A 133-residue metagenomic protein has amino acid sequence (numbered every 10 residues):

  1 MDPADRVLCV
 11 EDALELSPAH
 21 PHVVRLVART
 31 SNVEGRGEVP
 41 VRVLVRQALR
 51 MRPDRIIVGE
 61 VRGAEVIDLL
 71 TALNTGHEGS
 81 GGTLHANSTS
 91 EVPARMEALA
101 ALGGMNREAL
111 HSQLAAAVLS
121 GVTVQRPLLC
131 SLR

Functional and structural regions predicted by a protein language model:
M1-A13: P-loop NTPase nucleotide-binding module
A4-V7, R36, S80: DE-rich acidic low-complexity regions and acidic surface loops
E11-V24, A48-T123, L128, L132: Conserved P-loop NTPase nucleotide-binding/switch module
L14-R46: Nucleotide-state-sensitive switch-loop elements of NTP-binding domains
